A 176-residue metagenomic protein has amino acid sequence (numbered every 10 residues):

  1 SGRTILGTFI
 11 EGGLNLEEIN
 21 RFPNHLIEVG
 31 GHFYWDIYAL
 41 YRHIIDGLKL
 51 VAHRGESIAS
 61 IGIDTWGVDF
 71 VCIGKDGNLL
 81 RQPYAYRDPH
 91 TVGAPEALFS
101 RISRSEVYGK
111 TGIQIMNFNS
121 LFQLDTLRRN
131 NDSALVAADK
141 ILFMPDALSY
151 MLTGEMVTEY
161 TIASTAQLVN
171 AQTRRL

Functional and structural regions predicted by a protein language model:
S1, D69, T91-G93, F118-L121 (+1 more regions): Conserved A3 ("GATE") glycine/threonine-rich loop of ANL adenylate-forming enzymes
S1-R81, G93, A97, G109: N-terminal glycine/serine-rich phosphate-binding loop of ATP-dependent small-molecule kinases, especially carbohydrate
L50-R54, S100, R129, S133: Secondary-structure boundary motif
S57-A59, Q82-P83, S133-A138: Short active-site oxyanion
D88: Carbohydrate-associated surface elements
P95-R101, M116, A171: Flexible glycine-/small-residue-enriched beta->alpha junction loops that bind anionic phosphate/pyrophosphate groups
V107-L176: Gly/Ser/Thr-rich active-site cleft segment
